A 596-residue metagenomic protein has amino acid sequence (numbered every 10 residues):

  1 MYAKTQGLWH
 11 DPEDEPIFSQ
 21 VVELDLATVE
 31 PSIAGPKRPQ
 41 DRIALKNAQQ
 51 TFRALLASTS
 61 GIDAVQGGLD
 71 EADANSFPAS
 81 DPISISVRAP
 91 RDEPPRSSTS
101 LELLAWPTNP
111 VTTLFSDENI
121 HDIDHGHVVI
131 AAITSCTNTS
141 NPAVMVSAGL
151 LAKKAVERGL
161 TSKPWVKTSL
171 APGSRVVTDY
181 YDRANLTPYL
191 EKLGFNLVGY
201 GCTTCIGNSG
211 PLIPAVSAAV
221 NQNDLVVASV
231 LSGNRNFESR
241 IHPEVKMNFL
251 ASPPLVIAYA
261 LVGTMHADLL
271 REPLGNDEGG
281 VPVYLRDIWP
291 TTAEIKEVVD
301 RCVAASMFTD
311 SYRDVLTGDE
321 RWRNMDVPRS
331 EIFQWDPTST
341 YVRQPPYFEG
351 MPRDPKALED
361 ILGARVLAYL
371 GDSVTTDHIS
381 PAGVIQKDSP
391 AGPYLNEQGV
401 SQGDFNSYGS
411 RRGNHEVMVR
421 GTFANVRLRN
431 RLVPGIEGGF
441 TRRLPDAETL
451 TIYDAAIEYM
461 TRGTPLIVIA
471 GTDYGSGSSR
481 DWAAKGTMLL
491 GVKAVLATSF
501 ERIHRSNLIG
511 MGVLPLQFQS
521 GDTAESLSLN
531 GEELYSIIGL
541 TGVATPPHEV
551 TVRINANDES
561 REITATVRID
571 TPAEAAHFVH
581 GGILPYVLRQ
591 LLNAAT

Functional and structural regions predicted by a protein language model:
M1-G68, S86-T596: Fe-S-dependent hydro-lyases/dehydratases of central metabolism
F77-P78, E574: Mature N-terminal segment immediately following signal peptide/propeptide cleavage in secreted/periplasmic
